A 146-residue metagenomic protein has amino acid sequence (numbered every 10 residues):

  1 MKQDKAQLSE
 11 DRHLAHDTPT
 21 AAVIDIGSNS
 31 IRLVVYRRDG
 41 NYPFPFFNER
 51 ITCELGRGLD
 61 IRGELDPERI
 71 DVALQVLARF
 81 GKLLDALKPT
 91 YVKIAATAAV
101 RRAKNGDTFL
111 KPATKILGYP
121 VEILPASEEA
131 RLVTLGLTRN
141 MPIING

Functional and structural regions predicted by a protein language model:
M1-I26, V34-G146: Nucleotide/phosphate-binding catalytic cleft detector across ATP-hydrolyzing and phosphate-transferring enzymes
N29: Primarily the dimerization/phosphotransfer
